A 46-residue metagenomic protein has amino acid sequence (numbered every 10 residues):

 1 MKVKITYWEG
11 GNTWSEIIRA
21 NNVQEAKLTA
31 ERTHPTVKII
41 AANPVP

Functional and structural regions predicted by a protein language model:
M1-W14: Short aromatic-glycine-(Arg/Gly/Cys) micro-motifs in beta-strand/loop hairpins
N12, E25, P44-P46: Short linear/disordered segments characteristic of secreted peptide precursors and small low-complexity proteins
E16-I18: Generic detection of short hydrophobic beta-strand segments and adjacent strand-loop junctions
T33-P46: Short, mixed-charge low-complexity intrinsically disordered segments
